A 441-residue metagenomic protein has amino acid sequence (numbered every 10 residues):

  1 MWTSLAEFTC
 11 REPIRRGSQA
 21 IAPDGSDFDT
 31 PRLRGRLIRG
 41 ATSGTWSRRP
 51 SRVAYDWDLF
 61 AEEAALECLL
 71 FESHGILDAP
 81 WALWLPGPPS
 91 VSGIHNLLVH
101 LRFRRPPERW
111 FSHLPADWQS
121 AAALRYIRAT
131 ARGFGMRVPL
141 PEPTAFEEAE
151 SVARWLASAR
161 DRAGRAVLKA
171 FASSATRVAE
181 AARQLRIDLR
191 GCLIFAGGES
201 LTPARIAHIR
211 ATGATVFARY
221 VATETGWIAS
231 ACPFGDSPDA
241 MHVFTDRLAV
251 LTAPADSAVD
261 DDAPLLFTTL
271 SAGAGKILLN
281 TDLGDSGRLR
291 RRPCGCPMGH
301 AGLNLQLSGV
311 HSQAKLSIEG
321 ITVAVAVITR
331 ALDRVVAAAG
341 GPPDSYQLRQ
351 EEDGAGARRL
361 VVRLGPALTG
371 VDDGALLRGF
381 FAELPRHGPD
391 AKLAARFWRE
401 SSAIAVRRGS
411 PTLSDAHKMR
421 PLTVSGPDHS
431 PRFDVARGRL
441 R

Functional and structural regions predicted by a protein language model:
M1-R162, A166-K169, R183-Q184, D188-L189 (+2 more regions): Nucleotide 5′-phosphate-binding alpha/beta core
T3-A6, T215-T223, A339-G340: Short, well-structured beta-strand/strand-turn elements
P88-S92, A175-V178, T202-A204, T225-G226 (+3 more regions): Flexible loop/turn segments at secondary-structure boundaries
L168, L266, A274-R399, H417: AMP-binding/adenylate-forming catalytic core of the ANL superfamily
A172-S173, E199: Alpha-helix N-cap/helix-start capping motif
A175-R190, H208-R210: Adenylate-forming
C192, A196-C294: Conserved AMP-binding/adenylate-forming
L251-P254, S345-D353, A405-G409: Short amphipathic beta-strand and strand-loop transition segments with alternating hydrophobic
